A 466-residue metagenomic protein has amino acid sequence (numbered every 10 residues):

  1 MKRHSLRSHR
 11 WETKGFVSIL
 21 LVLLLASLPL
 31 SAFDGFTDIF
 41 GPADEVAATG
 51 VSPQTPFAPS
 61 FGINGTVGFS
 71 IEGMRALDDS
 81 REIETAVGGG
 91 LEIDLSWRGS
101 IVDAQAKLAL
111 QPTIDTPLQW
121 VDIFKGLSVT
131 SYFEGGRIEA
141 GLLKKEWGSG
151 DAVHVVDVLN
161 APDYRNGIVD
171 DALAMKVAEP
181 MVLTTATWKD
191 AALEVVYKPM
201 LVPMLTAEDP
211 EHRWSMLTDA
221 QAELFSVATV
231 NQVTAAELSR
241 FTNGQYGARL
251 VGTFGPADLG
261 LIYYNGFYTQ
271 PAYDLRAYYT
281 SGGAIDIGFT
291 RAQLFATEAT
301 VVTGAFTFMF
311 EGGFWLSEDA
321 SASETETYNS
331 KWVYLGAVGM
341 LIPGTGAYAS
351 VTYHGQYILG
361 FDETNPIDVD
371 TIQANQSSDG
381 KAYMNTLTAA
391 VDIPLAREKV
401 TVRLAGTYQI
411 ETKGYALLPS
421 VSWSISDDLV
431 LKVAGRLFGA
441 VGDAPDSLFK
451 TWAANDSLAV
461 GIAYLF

Functional and structural regions predicted by a protein language model:
L28-E82, K189: N-terminal periplasmic/intermembrane-space "pro-region" immediately following the signal or transit peptide
V67-R75, G99-I101, L108-I114, F133 (+12 more regions): Transmembrane beta-strands of outer-membrane beta-barrel pores
S80-V87, T116-F124, A172-A174, E237-T242 (+5 more regions): Replace "Gram-negative outer membrane beta-barrel proteins" with "bacterial and organellar outer membrane beta-barrel
G89-W97, G126-S131, V182-A186, A248-G252 (+9 more regions): Residues on the lipid-exposed face of transmembrane beta-strands in outer-membrane beta-barrel proteins
S96-W214, G255, A440-G442: Outer membrane beta-barrel
S100-A106, G135-I138, D190-L193, P256-L259 (+4 more regions): Repeated loop/turn-to-beta-strand initiation elements of outer-membrane beta-barrel proteins
Y164, W452-F466: Outer-membrane beta-barrel "beta-signal"
G266, T303-A320, E326-T407: Detector for outer-membrane/organellar transmembrane beta-barrel domains, recognizing the amphipathic beta-strand
